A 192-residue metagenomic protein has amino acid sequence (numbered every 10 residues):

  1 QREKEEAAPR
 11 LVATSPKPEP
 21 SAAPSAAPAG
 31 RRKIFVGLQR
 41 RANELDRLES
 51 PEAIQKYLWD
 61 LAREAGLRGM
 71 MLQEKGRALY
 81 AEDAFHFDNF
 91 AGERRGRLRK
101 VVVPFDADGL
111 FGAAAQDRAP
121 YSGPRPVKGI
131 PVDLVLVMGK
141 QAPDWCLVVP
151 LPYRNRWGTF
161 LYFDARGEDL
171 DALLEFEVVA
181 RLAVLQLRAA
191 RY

Functional and structural regions predicted by a protein language model:
F35, Q39-N43, L48-R63, F176 (+1 more regions): Short amphipathic alpha-helical segments
L72-R97: GAF sensory/regulatory domain recognition with acknowledged cross-activation on helical regulatory dimers
A91-I130: Regulatory sensory and allosteric helical modules in signal-transduction proteins and certain transcription factors
P124-P143: Signal-transducing coupling segments at domain and membrane junctions
D144-L151: A short, aliphatic-rich beta-strand micro-motif
L151-L161: Short hydrophobic/glycine-rich mini-motifs in sensory/regulatory modules that couple input to downstream signaling
F160-D169: Short beta-strand-to-loop transition segments that serve as allosteric relay/switch motifs in sensory/regulatory domains
D169-R188: Amphipathic alpha-helical "output/dimerization" segments
